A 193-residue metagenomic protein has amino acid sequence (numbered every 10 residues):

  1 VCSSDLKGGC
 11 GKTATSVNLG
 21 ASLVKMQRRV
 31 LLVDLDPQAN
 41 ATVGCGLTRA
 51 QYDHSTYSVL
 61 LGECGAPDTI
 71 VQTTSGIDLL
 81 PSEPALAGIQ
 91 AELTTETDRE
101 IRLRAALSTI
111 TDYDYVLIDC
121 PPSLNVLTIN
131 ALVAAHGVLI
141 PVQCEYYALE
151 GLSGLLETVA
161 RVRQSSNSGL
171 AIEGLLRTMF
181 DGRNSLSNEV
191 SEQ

Functional and structural regions predicted by a protein language model:
V1-Q193: P-loop NTP-binding core
